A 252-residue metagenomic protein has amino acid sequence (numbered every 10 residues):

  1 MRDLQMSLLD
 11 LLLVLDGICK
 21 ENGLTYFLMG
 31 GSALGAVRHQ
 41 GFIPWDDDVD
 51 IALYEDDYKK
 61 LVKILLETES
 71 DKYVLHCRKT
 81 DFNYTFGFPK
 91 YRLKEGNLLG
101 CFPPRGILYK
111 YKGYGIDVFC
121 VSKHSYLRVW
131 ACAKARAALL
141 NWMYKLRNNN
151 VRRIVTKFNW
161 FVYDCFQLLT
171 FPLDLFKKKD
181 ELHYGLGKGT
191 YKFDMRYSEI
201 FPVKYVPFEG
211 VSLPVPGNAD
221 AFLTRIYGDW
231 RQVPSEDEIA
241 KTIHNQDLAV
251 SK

Functional and structural regions predicted by a protein language model:
M1-K20, L65-S125, N148, R152-I226 (+1 more regions): Conserved catalytic core of two-metal-ion nucleotidyltransferases
D16-V49, Y58-K59, R225-I226: Active-site nucleotide-donor binding segment shared across nucleotidyl transfer reactions
W45, Y144, L248-V250: Alpha-helix boundary/capping detector
A52-Y54: Short hydrophobic/aromatic beta-strand micro-patches that form the beta-sheet surface supporting nucleotide- or nucleic
K63-I64, W130: Short, conserved acidic/polar surface loops in the N-terminal third of protein domains
L127-K134: A short secondary-structure junction signal
A137-R152: Short, cationic low-complexity segments
